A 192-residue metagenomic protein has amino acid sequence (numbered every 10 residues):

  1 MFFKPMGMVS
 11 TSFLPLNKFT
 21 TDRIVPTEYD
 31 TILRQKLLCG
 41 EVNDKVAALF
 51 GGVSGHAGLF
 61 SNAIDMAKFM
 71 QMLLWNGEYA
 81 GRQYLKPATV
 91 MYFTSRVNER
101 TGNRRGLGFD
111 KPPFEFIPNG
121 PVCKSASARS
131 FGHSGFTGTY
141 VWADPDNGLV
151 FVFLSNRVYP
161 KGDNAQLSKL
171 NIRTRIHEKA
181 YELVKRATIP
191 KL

Functional and structural regions predicted by a protein language model:
M1-A128: Short, surface-exposed loop or secondary-structure junction motifs that flank catalytic or metal-binding residues
H133-L192: Structured C-terminal helix/loop/strand segments within mature extracytoplasmic catalytic/sensor domains
